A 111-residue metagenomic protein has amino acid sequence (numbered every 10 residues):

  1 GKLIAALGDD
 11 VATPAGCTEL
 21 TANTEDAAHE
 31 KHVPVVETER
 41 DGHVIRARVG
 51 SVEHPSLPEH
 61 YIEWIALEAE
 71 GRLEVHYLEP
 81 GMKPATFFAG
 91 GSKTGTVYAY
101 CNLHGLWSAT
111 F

Functional and structural regions predicted by a protein language model:
G8-T21: Cysteine-rich micro-motifs
T21-H32: Proline/serine/threonine-rich low-complexity linkers at boundaries of modular beta-sandwich domains
R46-V49, P84-G91: Exposed aromatic-hydrophobic patches
V49-L57: Short amphipathic, basic-aromatic surface patches that mediate peripheral association with negatively charged
Y61-G71: Extended low-complexity, serine/threonine- and proline-enriched intrinsically disordered segments
A69-Y77, W107: Surface-exposed loop/edge segments in extracytoplasmic proteins
K93-L103: Short, aromatic- and glycine-rich surface loops/edge beta-strands on solvent-exposed regions
N102-T110: Short acidic/polar inter-strand loop motif in beta-rich domains
